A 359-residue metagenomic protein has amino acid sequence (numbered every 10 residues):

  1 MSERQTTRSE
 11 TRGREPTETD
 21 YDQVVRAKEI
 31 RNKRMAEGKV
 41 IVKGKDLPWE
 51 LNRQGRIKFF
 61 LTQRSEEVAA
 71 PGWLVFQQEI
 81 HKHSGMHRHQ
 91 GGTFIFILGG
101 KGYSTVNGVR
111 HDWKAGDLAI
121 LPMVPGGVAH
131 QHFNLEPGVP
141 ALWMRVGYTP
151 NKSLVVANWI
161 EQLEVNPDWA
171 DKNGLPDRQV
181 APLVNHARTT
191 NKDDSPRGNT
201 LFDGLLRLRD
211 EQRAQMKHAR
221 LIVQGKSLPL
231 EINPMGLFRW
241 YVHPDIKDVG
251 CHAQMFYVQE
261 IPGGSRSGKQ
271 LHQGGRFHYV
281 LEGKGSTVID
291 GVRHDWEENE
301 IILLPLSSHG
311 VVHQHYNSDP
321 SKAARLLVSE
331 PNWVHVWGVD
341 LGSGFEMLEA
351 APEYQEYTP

Functional and structural regions predicted by a protein language model:
S2-A70, N158-H252, L341-P359: A short, N-terminal "cap"/entry segment at the start of jelly-roll beta-barrel domains of the cupin/DSBH fold
R64-E66, S84-G91, D112, N134-E136 (+6 more regions): Short, low-complexity cationic-aromatic patches
L74-H89, P122-P125, W240-P244, M255-H272 (+1 more regions): Conserved short histidine dyad/triad with adjacent acidic residue
I80, G91-Y103, N107-G108, P262-G263 (+2 more regions): Glycine- and acidic-residue-biased ligand/ion/polar-headgroup-sensing regions
S84-M86, S104-T105, L121-P122, V128-P137 (+4 more regions): Short beta-strand His + acidic residue motifs that chelate non-heme Fe in jelly-roll/DSBH and cupin folds
I95-F96, I120-L121, H130, E136-L154 (+3 more regions): A short hydrophobic beta-strand segment most commonly corresponding to one strand of the jelly-roll/cupin
G108-V124, G291-S307: Short acidic-glycine-tyrosine-enriched beta hairpin
A129, S153, W159-I160, L175-Q179 (+2 more regions): Intrinsically disordered, low-complexity, charge-dense segments enriched in Lys/Arg and Glu/Asp interspersed
